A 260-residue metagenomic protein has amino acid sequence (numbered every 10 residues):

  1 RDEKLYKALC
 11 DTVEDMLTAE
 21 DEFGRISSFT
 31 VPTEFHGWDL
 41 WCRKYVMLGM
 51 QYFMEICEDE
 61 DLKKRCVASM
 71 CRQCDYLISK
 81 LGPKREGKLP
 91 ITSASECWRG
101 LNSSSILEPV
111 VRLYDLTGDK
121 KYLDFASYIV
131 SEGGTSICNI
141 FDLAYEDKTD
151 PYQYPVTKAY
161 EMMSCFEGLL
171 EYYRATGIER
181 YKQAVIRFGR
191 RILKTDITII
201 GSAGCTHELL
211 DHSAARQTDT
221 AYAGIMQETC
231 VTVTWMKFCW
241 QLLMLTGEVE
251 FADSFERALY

Functional and structural regions predicted by a protein language model:
R1-Y260: Glycan-recognition and catalytic cores of secretory/periplasmic carbohydrate-active enzymes
